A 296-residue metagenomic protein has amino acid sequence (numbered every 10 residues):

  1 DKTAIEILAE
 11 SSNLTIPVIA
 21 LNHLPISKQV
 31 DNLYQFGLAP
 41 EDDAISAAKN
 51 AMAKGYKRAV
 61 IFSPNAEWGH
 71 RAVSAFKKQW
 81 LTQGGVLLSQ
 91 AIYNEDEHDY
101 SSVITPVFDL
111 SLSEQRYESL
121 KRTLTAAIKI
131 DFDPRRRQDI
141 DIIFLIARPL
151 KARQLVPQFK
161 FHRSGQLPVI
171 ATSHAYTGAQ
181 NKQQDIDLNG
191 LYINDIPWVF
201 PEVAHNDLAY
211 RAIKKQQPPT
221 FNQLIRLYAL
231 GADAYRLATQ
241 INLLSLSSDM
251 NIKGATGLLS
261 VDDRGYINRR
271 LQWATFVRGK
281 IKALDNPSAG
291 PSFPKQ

Functional and structural regions predicted by a protein language model:
D1, V18-L21, R58-P64, E114-P149 (+1 more regions): Periplasmic-binding protein-like
D1-A91: Extracytoplasmic ligand/sensor domains, especially the bilobed periplasmic-binding protein
D1-I5, H23-K28, E41, N65-G69 (+5 more regions): Solvent-exposed loop/turn segments at secondary-structure junctions within structured extracellular/periplasmic domains
T3-I7, D43-A47, W68, A72-Q79 (+5 more regions): Stable alpha-helical elements in mature extracytoplasmic
V30-Y34, L81-E118: Short beta-strand elements in bilobed, periplasmic/extracellular small-molecule ligand-binding domains
D31-L38, R58-A66, Q90-Y93, D139-L145 (+3 more regions): Second-shell loop/turn segments in exported
V103-L120, Q138-I140, V156-L230: Extracellular/periplasmic periplasmic-binding protein-like sensory domains
A212-A283: Segments of small-molecule ligand-sensing domains
